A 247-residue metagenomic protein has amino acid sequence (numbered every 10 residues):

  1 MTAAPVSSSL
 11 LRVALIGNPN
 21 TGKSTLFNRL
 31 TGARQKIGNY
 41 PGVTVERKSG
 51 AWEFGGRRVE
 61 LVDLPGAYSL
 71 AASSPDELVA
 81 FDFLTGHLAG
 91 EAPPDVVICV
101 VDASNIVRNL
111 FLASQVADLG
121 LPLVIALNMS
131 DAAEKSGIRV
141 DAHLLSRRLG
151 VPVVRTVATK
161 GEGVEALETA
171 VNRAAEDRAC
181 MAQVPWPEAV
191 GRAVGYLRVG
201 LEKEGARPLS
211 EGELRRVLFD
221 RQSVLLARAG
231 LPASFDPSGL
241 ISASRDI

Functional and structural regions predicted by a protein language model:
M1-P75, H87, E91: Conserved G1/Walker A P-loop phosphate-binding module
M1-S7, D95, C99, R215 (+1 more regions): Conserved P-loop NTPase architecture
R12-L15, T25, E60-L61, V100 (+4 more regions): Structured core elements
L26-F27, V45, L61-D63, A80 (+6 more regions): Residue-level signature of catalytic and energy-coupling elements of molecular machines, predominantly ATP/GTP-dependent
G42, G66-S69, A103-V107, M129-E134 (+1 more regions): Conserved nucleotide-binding/hydrolysis micro-motifs of P-loop NTPases
E53-G56, V79-V153: Conserved C-terminal guanine-recognition region of P-loop GTPase G domains, centered on the G4
V124, E134-I247: Alpha-helical transmembrane helix bundles of large polytopic membrane transport and channel proteins
